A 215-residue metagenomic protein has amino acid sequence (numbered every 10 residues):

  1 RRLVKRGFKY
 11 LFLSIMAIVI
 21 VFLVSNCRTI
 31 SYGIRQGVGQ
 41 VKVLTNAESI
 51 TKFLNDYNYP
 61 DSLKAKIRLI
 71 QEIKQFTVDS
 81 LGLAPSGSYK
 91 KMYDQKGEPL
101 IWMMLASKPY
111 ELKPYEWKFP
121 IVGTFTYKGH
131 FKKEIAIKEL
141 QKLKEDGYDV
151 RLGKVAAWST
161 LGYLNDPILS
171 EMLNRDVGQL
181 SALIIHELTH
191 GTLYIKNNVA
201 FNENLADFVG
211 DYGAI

Functional and structural regions predicted by a protein language model:
R2-K96: N-terminal low-structure segments adjacent to metalloprotease catalytic domains across cellular compartments
I73-I215: Acidic/His-rich structured neighborhood in mature extracellular/periplasmic domains
